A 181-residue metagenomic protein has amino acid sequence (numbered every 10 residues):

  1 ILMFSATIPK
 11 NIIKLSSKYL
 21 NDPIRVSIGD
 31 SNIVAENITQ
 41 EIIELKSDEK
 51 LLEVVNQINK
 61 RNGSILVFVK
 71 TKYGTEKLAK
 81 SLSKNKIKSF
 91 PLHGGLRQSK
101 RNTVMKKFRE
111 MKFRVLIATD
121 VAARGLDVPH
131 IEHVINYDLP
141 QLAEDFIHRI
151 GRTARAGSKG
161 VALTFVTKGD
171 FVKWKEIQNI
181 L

Functional and structural regions predicted by a protein language model:
I1-L181: Conserved helicase RecA-like core
